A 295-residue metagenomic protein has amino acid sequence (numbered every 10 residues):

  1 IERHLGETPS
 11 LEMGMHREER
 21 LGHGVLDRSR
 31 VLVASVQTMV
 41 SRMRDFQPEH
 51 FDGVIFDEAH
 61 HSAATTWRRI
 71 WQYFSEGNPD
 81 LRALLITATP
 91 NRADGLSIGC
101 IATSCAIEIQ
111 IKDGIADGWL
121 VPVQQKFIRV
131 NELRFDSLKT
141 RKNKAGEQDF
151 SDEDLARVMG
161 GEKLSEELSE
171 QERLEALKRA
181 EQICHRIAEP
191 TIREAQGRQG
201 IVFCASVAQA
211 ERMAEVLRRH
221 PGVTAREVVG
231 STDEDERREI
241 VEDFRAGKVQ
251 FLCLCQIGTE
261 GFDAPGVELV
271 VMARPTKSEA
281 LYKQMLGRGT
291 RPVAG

Functional and structural regions predicted by a protein language model:
I1-M15: Conserved helix-turn-beta segment of the N-terminal RecA-like "Helicase ATP-binding" lobe in SF1/SF2 helicases
I1-R3, R92, V207-A208: Conserved Walker A/P-loop ATP-binding site and its immediately adjacent core in helicase/helicase-like ATPase domains
R17-G53, A64, R68-R69: Conserved helix/coil segment N-terminal to the catalytic DExD/H
L32-S35, D80-A88, F251-L254: Structural recognition of the conserved hydrophobic beta-strand(s) that form the central parallel beta-sheet of P-loop
V40, T224, V229-G295: Conserved RecA-like P-loop NTPase helicase motor core
H60-K126: Post-DEXD/H (motif II) to motif III coupling segment of the RecA-like Helicase ATP-binding lobe
L96-R198: Interdomain helical connector at the RecA1-RecA2 junction of SF1/SF2 helicase-like NTPases
A156-A246: Conserved helicase/translocase motor-coupling segment
